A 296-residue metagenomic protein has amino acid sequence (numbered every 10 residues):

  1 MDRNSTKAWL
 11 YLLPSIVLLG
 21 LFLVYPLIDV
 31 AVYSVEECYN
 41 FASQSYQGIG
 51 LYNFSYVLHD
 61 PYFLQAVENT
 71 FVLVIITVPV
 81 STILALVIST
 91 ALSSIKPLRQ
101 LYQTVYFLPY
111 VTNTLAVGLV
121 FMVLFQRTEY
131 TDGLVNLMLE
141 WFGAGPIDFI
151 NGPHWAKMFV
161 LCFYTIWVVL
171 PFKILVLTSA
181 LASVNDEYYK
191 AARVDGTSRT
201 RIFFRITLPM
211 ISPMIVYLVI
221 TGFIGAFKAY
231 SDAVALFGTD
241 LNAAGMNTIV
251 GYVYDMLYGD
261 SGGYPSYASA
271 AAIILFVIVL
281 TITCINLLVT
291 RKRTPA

Functional and structural regions predicted by a protein language model:
N4-A296: A structural signal for multi-pass alpha-helical bundles of membrane permease subunits that mediate small-molecule
